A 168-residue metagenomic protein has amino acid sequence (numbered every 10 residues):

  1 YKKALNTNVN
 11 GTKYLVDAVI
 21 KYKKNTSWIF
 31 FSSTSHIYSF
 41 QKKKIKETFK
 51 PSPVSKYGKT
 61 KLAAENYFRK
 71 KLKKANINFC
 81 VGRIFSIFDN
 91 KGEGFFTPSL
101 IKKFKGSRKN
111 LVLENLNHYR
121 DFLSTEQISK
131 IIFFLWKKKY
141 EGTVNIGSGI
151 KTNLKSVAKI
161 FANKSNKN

Functional and structural regions predicted by a protein language model:
Y1-K3, F40-I45, E93: Conserved catalytic-core motifs of eukaryotic protein kinase domains, centered on the activation segment
K2-N6, S52: Active-site Tyr-X3-Lys motif and surrounding loop/helix of classical short-chain dehydrogenase/reductase
K13-V54: Conserved Rossmann-fold NAD(P)-dependent oxidoreductase catalytic core, especially the SDR/UDP-sugar
F30-S32, G82, L100: Hydrophobic structural elements of the Rossmann-like NAD(P)H-binding subdomain that define the short-chain
Y38-S39, S55-K56, C80-P98: Flexible, glycine-rich beta-alpha linker
F40, S52-C80, K105: Active-site Tyr-X1-5-Lys
K105-N168: C-terminal substrate-binding subdomain of Rossmann-fold SDR/epimerase-dehydratase oxidoreductases
